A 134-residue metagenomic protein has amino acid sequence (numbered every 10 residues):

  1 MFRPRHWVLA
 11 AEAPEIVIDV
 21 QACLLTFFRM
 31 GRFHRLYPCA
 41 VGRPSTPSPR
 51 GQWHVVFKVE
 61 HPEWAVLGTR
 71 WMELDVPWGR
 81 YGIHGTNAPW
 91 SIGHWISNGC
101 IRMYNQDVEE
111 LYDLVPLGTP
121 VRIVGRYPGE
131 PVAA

Functional and structural regions predicted by a protein language model:
F2-P44: A structural motif detector for short, solvent-exposed N-terminal "entry" segments of globular domains
P4-A13, R43-R50, V59-A134: Exported/periplasmic cell-wall-interacting domains
